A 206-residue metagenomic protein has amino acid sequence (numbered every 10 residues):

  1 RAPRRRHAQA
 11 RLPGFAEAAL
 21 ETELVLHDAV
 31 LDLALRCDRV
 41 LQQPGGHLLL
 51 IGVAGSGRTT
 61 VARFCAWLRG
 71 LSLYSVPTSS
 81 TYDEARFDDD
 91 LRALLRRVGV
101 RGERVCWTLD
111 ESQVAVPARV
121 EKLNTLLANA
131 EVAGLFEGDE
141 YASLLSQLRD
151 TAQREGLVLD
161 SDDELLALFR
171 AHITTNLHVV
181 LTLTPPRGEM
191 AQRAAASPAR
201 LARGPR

Functional and structural regions predicted by a protein language model:
R1-R119, L127-L166: AAA+ P-loop NTPase catalytic core
L71, N124-E131, I173-N176, G188-R206: A short helix-turn-beta junction within AAA+ P-loop NTPase domains corresponding to the substrate/partner-engaging
R96-V98, L168-R170, A194-S197: Short, flexible, glycine/charge-rich loop motifs used to bind or transfer phosphoryl groups or to couple energy/partner
L109-E111, L181-P185: Flexible glycine-/small-residue-rich
Q113-A115, P186-E189: Short acidic, S/G/P-rich loop/turn micro-motifs used as interaction or catalytic elements
S161-H178, T182: Flexible, charged interface-and-hinge segments in very large macromolecular machines that mediate substrate binding
